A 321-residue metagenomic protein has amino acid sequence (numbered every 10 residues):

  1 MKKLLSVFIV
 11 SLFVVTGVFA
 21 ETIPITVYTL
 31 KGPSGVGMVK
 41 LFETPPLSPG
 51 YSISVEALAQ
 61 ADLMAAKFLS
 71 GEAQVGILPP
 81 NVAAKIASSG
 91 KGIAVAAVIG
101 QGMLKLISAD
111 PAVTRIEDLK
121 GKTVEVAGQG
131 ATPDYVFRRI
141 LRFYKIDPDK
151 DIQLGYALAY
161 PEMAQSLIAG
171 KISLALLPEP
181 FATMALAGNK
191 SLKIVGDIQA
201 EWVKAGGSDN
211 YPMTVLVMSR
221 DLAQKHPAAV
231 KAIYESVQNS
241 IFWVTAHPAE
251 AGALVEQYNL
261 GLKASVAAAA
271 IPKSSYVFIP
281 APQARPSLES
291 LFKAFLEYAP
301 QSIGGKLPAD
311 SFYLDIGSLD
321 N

Functional and structural regions predicted by a protein language model:
M1-L4: Positively charged n-region of N-terminal signal peptides that target proteins for export
S6-T16: Bacterial N-terminal signal peptides
E21-I146, G155-A157, S173-E179, V195: Short, glycine-/small- and polar/acidic-enriched structural segments that line small-molecule recognition paths
V36-K40, A66, S70, A84 (+11 more regions): Solvent-exposed, polar/charged alpha-helical surfaces in well-ordered, non-transmembrane soluble domains, broadly
P46-G50, Q199-D209, Y276-A284: Short, solvent-exposed loop/beta-turn-alpha elements that line the ligand-binding surface or hinge of extracytoplasmic
P80-V82, A159-L254: Pocket-lining segment of extracytoplasmic ligand-binding domains
A223-Y298: Secondary-structure end/capping motifs
E289, K293-N321: Conserved C-terminal helix/tail region of periplasmic/extracytoplasmic solute-binding proteins
